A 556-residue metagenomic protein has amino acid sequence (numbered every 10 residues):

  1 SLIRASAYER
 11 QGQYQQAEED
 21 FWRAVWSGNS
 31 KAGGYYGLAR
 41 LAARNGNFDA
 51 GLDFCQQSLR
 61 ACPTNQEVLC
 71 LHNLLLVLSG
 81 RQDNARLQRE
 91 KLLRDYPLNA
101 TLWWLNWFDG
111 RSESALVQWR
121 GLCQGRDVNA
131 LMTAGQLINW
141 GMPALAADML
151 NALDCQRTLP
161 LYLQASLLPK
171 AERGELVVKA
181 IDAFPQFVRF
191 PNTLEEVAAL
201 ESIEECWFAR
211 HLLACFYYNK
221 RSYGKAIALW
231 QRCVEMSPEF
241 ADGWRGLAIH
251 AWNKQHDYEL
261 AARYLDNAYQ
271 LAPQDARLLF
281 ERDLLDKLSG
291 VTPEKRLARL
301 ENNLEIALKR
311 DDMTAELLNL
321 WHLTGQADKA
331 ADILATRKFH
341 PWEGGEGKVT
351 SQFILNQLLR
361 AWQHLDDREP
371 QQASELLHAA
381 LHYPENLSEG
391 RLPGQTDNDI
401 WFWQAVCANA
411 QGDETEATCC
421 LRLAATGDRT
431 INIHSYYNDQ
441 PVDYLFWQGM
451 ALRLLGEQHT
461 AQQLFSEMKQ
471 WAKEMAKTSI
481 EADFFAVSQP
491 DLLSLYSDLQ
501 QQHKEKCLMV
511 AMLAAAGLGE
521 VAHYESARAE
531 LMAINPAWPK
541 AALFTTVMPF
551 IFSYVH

Functional and structural regions predicted by a protein language model:
S1, G34, V68, L98 (+13 more regions): TPR alpha-solenoid repeat register
S1, W119-G121, E196-I203, N303-A307 (+4 more regions): Flexible helix-coil transition and linker loops at the boundaries of alpha-helical arrays
I3, G37, L71, T101-L105 (+10 more regions): Canonical tetratricopeptide repeat
S6, R40, L74, W104 (+10 more regions): Residue-level recognition of tetratricopeptide repeat
F21, C55, R89, W119 (+10 more regions): Hydrophobic/aromatic packing residues within the alpha-helices of TPR/SEL1-like helical repeat arrays
S27, A61, R94-D95, L122-G125 (+10 more regions): Structural marker of alpha-solenoid helical repeat scaffolds
K31, N65, L98-A100, R126 (+11 more regions): Residue-level recognition of tetratricopeptide repeat
